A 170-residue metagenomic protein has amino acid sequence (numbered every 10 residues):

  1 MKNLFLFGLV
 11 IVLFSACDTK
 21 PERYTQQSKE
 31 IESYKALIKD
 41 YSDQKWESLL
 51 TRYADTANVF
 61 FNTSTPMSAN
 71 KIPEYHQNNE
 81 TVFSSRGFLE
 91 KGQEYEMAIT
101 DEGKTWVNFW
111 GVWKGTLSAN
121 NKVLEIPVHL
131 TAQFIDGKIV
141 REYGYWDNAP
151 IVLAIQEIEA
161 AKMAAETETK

Functional and structural regions predicted by a protein language model:
M1-S15: Sec-dependent bacterial lipoprotein signal peptides
C17-D43, E47, K162-T169: Short, low-complexity N-terminal intrinsically disordered segments enriched in polar/charged residues
P21-T25, N120-V123, P150-A160: A short acidic/glycine-rich loop-to-helix N-cap element
K45-I99, T105: A solvent-exposed, acidic/Ser-Thr-rich amphipathic alpha-helical stretch
A98-T105, Q133-V140: A short, structured loop/turn motif at beta-sheet edges
W110-K138, W146: Exposed beta-sheet edge and beta->alpha loop/turn motif
R141-K170: Low-complexity, intrinsically disordered terminal/linker segments enriched in charged and Gly/Pro repeats
